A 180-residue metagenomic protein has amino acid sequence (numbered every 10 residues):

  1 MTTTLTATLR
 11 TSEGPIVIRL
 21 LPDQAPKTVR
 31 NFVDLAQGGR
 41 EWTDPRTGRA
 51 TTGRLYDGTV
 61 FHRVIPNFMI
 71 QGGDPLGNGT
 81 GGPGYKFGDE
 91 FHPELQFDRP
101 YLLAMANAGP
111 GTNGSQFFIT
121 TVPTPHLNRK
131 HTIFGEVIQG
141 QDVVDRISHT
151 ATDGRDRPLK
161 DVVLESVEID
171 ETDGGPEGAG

Functional and structural regions predicted by a protein language model:
M1-G180: Cyclophilin-like peptidyl-prolyl cis-trans isomerases
